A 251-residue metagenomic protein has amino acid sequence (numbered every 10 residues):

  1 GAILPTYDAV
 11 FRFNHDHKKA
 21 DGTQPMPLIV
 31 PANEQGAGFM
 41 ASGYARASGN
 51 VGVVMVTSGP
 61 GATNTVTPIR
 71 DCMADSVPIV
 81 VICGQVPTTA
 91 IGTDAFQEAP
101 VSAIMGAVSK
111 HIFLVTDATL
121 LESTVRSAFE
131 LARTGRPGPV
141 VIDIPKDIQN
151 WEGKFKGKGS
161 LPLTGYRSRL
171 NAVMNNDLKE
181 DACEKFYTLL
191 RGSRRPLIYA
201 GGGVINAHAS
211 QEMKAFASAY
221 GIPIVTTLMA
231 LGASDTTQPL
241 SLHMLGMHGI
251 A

Functional and structural regions predicted by a protein language model:
G1-A251: N-terminal alpha/beta PP-like core and its mobile active-site loop of ThDP/TPP-dependent enzymes
